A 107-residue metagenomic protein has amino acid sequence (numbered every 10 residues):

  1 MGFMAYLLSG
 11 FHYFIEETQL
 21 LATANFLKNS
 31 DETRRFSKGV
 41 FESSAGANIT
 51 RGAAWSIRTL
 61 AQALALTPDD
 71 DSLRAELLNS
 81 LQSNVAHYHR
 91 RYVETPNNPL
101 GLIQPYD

Functional and structural regions predicted by a protein language model:
M1-D107: Catalytic cores of extracellular degradative/oxidative enzymes
